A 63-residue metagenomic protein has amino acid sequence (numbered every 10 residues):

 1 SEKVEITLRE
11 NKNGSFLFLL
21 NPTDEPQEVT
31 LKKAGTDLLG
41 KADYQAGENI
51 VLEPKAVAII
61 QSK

Functional and structural regions predicted by a protein language model:
S1-K63: C-terminal beta-sandwich/jelly-roll accessory domains of carbohydrate-active enzymes
